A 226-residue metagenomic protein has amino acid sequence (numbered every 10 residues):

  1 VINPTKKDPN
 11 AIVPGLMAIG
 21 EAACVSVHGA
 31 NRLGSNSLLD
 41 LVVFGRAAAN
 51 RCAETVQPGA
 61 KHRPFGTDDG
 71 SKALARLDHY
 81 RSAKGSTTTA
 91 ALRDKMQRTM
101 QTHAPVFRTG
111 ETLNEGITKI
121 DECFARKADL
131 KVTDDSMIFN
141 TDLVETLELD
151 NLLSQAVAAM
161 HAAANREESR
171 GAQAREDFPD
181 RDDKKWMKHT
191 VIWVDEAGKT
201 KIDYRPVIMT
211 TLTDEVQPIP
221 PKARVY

Functional and structural regions predicted by a protein language model:
V1-A18, A22-Y226: Glycine- and aromatic-enriched mobile tails/lids
